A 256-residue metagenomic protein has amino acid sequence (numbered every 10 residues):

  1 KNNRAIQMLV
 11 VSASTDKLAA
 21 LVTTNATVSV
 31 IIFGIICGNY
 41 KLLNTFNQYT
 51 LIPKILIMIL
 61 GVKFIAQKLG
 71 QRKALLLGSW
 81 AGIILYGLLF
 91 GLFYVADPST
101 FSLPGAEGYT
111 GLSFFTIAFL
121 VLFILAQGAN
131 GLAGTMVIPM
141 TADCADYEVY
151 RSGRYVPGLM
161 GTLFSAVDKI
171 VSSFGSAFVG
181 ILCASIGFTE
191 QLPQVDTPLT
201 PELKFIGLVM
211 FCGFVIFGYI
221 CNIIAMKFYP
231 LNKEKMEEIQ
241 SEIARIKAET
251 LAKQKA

Functional and structural regions predicted by a protein language model:
K1-A256: Membrane-embedded alpha-helical bundles of multi-pass transporters/translocases, especially carrier/permease families
